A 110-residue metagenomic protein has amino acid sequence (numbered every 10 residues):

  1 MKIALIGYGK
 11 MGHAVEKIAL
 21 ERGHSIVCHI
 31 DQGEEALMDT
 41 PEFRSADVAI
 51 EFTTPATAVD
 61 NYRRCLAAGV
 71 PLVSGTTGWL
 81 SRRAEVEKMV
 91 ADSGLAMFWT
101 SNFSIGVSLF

Functional and structural regions predicted by a protein language model:
K2-V15: Glycine-rich adenosine-cofactor-binding loop
A14, I18-D39: NAD(P)-binding Rossmann-fold cofactor-contacting core
Q32-E35, T77-L80, F103: Short, acidic/turn-prone active-site loops that include or flank metal/cofactor- and phosphate-binding residues
D39, D47-A67, G78-R83: Beta-loop-alpha module in the N-terminal Rossmann-like domain of NAD(P)-dependent dehydrogenases, especially those
R63, T76-T100, S108-F110: Rossmann-fold NAD(P)-binding glycine/threonine-rich loop
A68-P71, S93-L95: A short helix->loop->beta-strand "cap" motif at the edges of active sites that frequently abuts
